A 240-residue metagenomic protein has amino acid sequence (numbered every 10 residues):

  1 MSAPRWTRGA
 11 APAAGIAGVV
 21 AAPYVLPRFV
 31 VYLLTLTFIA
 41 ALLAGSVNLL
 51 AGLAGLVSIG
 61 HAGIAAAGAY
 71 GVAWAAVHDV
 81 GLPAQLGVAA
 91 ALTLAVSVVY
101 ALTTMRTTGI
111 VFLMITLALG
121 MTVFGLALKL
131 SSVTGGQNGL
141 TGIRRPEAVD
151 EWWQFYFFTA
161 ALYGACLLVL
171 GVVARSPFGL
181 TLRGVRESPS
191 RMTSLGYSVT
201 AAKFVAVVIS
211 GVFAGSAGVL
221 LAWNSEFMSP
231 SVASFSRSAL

Functional and structural regions predicted by a protein language model:
M1-L240: Transmembrane alpha-helices and adjacent helix-loop boundaries
